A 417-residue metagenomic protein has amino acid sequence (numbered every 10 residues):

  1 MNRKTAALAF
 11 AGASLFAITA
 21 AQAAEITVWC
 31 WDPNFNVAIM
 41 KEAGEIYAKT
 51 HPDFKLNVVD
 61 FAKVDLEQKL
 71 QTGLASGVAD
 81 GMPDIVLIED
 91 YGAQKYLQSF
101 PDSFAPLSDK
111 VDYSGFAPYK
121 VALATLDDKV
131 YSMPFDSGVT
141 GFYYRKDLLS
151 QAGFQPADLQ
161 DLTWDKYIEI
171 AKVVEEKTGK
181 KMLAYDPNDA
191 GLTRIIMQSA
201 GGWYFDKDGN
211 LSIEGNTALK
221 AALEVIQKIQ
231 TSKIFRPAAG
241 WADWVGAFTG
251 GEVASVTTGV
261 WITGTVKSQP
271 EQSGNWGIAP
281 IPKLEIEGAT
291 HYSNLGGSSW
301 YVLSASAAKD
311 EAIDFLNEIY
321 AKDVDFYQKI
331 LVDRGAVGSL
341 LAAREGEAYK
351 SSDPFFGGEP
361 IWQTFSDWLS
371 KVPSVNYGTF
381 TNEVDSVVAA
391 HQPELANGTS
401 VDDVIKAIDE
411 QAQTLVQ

Functional and structural regions predicted by a protein language model:
A24-P33, F54-V59, D84-I85, Y131 (+1 more regions): Short, well-ordered beta-strand elements
N34-K55, V388: Short, polar/charged alpha-helical segment
I46-P118, Q151-G153, A247, E252-S255 (+1 more regions): Extracytoplasmic "Venus flytrap"/periplasmic binding protein-like
T50, S150, A348-S351, Q363-Q417: Conserved C-terminal helix/tail region of periplasmic/extracytoplasmic solute-binding proteins
E89-V139, K166-I170, I195-I196, G277-P280 (+1 more regions): Hinge/lid segment of periplasmic solute-binding proteins
Q94-Y96, I262-S273, E285-S386: C-terminal lobe and pocket-closing loops of periplasmic/extracytoplasmic Venus-flytrap solute-binding proteins
Y131-F135, T140, D165-S212, A218 (+1 more regions): Extracytoplasmic/periplasmic solute-binding protein
E169-V173, G209-A238, I281: Glycine-centered hinge/linker elements that transmit conformational signals in sensory and ligand-binding systems
